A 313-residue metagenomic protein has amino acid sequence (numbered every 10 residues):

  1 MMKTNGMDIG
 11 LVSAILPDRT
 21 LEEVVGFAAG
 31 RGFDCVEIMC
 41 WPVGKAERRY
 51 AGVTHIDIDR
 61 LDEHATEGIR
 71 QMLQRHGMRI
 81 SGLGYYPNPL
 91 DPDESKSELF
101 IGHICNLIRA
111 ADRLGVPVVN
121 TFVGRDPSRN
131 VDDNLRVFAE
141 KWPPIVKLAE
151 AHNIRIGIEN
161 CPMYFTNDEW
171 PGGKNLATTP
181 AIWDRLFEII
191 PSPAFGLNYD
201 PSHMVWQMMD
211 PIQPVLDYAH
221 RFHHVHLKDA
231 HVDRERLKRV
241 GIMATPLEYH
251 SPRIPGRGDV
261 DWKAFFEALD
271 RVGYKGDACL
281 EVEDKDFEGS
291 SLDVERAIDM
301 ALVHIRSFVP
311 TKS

Functional and structural regions predicted by a protein language model:
M1-D34, P42, Q74, G115 (+2 more regions): Histidine-acidic metal/acid-base catalytic patches
I15-L16, H55-D57, Y86-D91, R125-S128 (+2 more regions): Short histidine/acidic/glycine/proline-rich micro-motifs that form metal- and phosphate-coordinating active-site loops
I15-L16, R60-L61, L99, R136-V137 (+2 more regions): Residues that cap or flank secondary-structure elements
E23, E67-R79, P89-Y199, W206-Q207 (+2 more regions): Active-site acidic/histidine proton-transfer and metal-coordination neighborhood in alpha/beta enzyme cores
E37, G82-G84, N120, G157 (+2 more regions): Conserved beta-strand positions in the central sheet of alpha/beta enzyme cores
M39-G68, R129: Glycine-rich, proline-tolerant flexible connector loops at the mouths of alpha/beta enzymes
W41, N88, G124, C161 (+2 more regions): Flexible loop residues that form catalytic and substrate-binding hotspots at small-molecule/glycan-binding clefts
I80-G84, A244-P246: Short, basic/glycine-rich phosphate-binding loops at helix/coil junctions that contact nucleotide phosphates
